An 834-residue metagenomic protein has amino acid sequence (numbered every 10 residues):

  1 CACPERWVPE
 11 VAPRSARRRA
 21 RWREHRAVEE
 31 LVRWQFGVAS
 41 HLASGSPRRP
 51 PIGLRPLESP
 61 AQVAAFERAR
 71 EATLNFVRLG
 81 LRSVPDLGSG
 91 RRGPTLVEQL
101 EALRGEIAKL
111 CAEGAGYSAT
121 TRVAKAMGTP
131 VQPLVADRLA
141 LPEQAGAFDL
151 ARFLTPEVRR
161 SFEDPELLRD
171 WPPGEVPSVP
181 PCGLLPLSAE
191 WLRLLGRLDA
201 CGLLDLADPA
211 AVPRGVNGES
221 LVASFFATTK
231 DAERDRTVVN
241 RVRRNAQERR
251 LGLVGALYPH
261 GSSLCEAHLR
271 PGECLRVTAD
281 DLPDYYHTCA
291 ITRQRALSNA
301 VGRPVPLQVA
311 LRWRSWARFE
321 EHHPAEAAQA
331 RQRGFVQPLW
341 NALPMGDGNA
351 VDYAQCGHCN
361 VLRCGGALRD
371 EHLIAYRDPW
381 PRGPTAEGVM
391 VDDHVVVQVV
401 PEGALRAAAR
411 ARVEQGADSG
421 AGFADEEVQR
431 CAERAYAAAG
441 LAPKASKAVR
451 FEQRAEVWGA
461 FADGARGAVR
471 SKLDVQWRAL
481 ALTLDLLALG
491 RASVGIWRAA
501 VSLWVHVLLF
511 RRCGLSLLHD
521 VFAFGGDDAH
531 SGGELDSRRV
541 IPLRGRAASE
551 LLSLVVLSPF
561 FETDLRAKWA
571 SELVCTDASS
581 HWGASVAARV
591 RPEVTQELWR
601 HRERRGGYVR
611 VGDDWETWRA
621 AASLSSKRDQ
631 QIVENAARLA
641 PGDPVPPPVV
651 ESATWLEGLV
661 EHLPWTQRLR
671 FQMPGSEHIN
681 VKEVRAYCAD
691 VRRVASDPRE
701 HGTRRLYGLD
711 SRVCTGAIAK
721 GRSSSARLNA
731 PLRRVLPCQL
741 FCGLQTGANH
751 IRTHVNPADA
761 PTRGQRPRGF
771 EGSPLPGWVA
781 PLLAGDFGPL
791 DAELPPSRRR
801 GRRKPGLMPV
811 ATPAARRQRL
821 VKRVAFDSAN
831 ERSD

Functional and structural regions predicted by a protein language model:
C1-D834: Nucleic-acid-interacting cores, centered on viral/eukaryotic replication and modification enzymes
